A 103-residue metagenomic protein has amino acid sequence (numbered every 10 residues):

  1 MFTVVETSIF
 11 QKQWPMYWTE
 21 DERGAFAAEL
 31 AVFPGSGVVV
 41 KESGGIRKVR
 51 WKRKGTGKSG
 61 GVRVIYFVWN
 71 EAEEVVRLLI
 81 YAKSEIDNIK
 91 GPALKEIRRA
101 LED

Functional and structural regions predicted by a protein language model:
M1-E22: Arg/Lys-rich, positively charged N-terminal/basic patches that mediate binding to nucleic acids
T3, R47, D87: Residues that recognize and position ribonucleotide moieties
T19, V32, R99-D103: Short, intrinsically disordered, mixed-charge
D21-E29: Short, solvent-exposed recognition patches
A28-K58: A short, surface-exposed loop/turn module that caps and links secondary-structure elements
G45-V49, R63-V64, V76: Short beta-strand micro-motifs in enzyme catalytic cores
K54, K58-E73: A short, structured beta-strand/loop element
V68-D103: Enriched for short, Lys/Arg-rich terminal
